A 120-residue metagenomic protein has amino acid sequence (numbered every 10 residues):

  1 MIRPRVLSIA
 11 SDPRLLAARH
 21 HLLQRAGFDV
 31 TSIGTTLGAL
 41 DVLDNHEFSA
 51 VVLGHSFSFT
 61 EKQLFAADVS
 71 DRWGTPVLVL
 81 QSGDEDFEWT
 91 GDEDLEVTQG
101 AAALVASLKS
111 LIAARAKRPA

Functional and structural regions predicted by a protein language model:
R3-P13, R19-L23, V51: Conserved acidic segment of CheY-like receiver
P13, G34-G38, A102: Acidic phosphotransfer microenvironment of two-component signaling modules
A26-V30: A generic structural motif
G34-A50: Acidic, metal-coordinating helix/loop segments flanking the phosphotransfer/catalytic sites of two-component signaling
E47, D71-L80: His-Asp phosphorelay/catalytic-motif detector in bacterial-type signaling
V52-W73, G83: Conserved phosphotransfer microenvironments
F59, Q63-L64, L80-A102, A106: Alpha4 helix (beta4-alpha4-beta5 surface) of REC/receiver domains from two-component response regulators
K109-A120: The C-terminal output helix
